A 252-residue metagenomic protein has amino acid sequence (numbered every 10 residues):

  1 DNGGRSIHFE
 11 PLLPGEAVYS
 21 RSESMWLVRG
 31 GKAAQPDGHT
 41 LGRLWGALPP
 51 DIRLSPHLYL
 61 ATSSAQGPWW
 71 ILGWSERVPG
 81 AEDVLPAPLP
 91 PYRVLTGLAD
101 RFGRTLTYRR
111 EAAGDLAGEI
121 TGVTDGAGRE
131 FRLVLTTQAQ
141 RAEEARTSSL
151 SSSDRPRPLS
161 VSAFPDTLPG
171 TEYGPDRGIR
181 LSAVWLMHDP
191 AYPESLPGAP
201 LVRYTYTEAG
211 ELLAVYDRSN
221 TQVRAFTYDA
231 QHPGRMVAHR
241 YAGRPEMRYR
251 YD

Functional and structural regions predicted by a protein language model:
D1-D252: Extended charged/polar low-complexity repeat regions
